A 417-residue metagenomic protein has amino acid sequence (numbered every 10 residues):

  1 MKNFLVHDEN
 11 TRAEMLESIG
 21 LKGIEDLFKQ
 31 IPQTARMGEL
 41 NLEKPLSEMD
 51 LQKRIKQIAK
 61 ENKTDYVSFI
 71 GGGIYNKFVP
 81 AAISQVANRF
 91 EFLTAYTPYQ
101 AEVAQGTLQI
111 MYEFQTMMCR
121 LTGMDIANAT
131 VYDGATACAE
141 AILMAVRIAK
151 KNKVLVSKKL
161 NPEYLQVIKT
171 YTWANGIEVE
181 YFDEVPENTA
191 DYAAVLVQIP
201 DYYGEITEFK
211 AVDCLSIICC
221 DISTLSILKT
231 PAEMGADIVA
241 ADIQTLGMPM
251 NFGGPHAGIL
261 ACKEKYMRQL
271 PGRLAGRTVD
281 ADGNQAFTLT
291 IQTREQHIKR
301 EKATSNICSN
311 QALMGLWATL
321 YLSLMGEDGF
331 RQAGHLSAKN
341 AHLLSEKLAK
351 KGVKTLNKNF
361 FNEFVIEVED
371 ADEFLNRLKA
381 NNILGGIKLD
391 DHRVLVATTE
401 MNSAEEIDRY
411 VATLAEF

Functional and structural regions predicted by a protein language model:
M1-M37: Compact, charge-rich alpha-helical regulatory domains located at protein termini
M15, G106, T136-N284, L348-K351 (+6 more regions): Conserved PLP-enzyme active-site core in the AAT-like
A35-Y112, I298: N-terminal entrance/gating region of PLP-dependent enzymes' catalytic architecture
G38-N41, K53-K56, N76-K77, A333 (+5 more regions): Flexible, glycine-rich loop/tail regions that form catalytic "lids" or insertion modules at the edges of active sites
F90-A101, C119-M124, A149-K150, T170-A174 (+5 more regions): Gly-rich Lys/Arg/Thr-decorated short loops/hinges at beta-loop-alpha junctions or inter-strand turns that position
Q100-V103, C119-A139: Short loop-beta-helix segment that forms the pyridoxal 5′-phosphate
L246-K351, L356-K358: Active-site C-terminal subdomain of aminotransferase-like
M401-N402, Y410: Noncatalytic alpha-helical scaffolds and linker/capping helices
